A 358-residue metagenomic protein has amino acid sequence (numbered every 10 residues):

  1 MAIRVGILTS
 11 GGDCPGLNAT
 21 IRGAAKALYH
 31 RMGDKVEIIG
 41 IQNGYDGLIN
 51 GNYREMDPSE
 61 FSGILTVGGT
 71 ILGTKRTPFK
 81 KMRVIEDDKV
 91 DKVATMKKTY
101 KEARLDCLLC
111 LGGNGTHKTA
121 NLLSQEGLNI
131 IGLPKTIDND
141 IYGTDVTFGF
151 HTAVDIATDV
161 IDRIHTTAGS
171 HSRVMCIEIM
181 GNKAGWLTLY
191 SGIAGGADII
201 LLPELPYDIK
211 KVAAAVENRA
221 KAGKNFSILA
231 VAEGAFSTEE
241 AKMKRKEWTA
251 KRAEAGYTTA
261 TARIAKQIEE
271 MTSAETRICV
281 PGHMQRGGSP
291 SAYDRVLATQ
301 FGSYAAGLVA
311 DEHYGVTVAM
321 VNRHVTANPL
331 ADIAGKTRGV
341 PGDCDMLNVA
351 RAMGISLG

Functional and structural regions predicted by a protein language model:
M1-T9, T20-R104, G115, S237-K242 (+5 more regions): A cross-family phosphate/adenosyl-ligand binding-site feature
L8-N18, M180: Short, glycine-rich nucleotide/cofactor-binding loops
S10-D13, I41-D46, R76-T77, G113-T116 (+6 more regions): Short, ordered loop/turn segments at secondary-structure junctions
T20-A24, N114-L128, T188: Short Gly/Thr/Asp-enriched flexible loops that form oxyanion-binding sites at enzyme active sites
M32-G33, L123-T147, H151-V154, L201-D208: Short, acidic/small-residue loops that bind anionic groups at enzyme active sites
T99, C110-G112, A120-L122, F150-G169 (+1 more regions): Accessory alpha-helical/coil subdomains and C-terminal extensions that flank or cap enzyme catalytic cores
H165, A220, A306-H313: Short, hydrophobic alpha-helical segments
